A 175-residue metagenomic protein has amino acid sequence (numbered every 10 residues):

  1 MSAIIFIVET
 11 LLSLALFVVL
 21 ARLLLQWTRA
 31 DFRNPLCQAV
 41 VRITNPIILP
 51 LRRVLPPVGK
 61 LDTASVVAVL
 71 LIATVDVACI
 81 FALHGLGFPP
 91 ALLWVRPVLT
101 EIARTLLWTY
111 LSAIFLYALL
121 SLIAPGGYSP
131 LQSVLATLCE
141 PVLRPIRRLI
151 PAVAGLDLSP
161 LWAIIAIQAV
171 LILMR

Functional and structural regions predicted by a protein language model:
M1-R175: Selective transmembrane helix interface/packing segments
